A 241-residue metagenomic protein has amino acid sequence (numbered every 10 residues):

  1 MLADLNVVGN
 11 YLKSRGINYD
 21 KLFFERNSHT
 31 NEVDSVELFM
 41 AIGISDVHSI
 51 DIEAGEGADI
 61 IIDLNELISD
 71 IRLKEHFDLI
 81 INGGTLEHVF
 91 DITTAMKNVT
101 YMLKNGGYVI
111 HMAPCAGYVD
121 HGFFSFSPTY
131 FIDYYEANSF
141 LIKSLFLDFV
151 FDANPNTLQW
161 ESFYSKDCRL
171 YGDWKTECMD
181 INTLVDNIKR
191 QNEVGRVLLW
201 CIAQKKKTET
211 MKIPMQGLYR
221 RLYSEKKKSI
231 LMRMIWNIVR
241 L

Functional and structural regions predicted by a protein language model:
M1-I50: Aromatic- and Gly/Pro-rich amphipathic surface segment
L2-L5, E56-D59, I68, V89 (+4 more regions): Short catalytic/ligand-binding loop motif for oxyanion handling, primarily in non-cytosolic enzymes, centered on
V8-N10, L64, S125-P128: Short secondary-structure boundary/capping segments
T30-D120: Conserved SAM-binding loop
L38, Y130-Y134, I202: Amphipathic alpha-helical segments that form well-ordered structural scaffolds and often line/cohere around active
G122-D148, L158-C168: Conserved Class I S-adenosyl-L-methionine
L158-L241: Core SAM-dependent methyltransferase catalytic element
